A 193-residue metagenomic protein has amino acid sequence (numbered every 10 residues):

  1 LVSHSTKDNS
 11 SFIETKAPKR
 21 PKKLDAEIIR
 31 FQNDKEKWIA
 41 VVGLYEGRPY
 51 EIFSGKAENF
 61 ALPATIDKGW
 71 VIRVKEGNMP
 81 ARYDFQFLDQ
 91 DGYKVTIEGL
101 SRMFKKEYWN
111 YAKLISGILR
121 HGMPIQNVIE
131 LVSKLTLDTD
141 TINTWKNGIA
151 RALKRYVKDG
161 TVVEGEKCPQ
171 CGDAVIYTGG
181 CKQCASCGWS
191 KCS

Functional and structural regions predicted by a protein language model:
L1-S193: Long, C-terminal-biased catalytic regions of enzyme "large/alpha" subunits
